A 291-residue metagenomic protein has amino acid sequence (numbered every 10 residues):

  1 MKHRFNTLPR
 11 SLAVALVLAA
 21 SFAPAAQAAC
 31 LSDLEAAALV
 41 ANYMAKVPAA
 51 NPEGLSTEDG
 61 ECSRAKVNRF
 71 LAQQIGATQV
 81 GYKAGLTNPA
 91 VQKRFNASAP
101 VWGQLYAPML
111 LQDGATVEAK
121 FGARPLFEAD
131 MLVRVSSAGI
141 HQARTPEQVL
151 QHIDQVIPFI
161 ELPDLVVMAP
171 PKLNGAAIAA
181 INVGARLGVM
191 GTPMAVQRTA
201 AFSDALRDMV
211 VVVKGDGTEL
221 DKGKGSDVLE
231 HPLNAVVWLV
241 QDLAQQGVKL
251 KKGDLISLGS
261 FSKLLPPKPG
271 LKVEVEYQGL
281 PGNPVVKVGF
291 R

Functional and structural regions predicted by a protein language model:
K2-A13: Bacterial N-terminal signal peptides that target proteins for export
S11-A23: Bacterial N-terminal signal peptides
A29-E230, G282-V286, R291: Catalytic-core "active-site belt" of small-molecule-metabolizing enzymes, emphasizing His/Asp/Glu-rich regions
N182, E274-G279: Short, exposed beta-strand-loop hairpins at the edges of beta-sheets in extracellular/periplasmic proteins
S262-L265, G279-G282: Short, charged beta-turn/beta-strand-edge "cap" motif at the junction between a beta-strand and an adjacent loop
